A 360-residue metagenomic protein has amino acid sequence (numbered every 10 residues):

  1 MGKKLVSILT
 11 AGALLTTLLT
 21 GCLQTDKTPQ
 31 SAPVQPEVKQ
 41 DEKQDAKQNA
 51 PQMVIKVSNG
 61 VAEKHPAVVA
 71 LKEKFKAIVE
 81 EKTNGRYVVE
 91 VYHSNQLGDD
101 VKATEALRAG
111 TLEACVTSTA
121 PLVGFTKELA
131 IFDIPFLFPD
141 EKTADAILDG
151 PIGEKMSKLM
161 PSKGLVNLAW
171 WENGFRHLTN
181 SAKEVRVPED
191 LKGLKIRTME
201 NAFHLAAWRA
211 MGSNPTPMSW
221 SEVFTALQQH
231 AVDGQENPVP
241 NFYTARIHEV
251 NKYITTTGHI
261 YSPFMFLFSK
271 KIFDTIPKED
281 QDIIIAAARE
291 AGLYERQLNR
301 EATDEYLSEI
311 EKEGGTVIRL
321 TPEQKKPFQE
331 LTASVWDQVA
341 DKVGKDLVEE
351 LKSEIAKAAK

Functional and structural regions predicted by a protein language model:
M1-L9: Bacterial N-terminal signal peptides that target proteins for export
G12-A13: Repetitive helical segments and hydrophobic/amphipathic motifs
L18-G21: C-terminal motif of bacterial Sec signal peptides marking the signal peptidase cleavage site
L23-V34, A46-T143, I152, M160-K360: N-terminal secretory/targeting leader peptides
